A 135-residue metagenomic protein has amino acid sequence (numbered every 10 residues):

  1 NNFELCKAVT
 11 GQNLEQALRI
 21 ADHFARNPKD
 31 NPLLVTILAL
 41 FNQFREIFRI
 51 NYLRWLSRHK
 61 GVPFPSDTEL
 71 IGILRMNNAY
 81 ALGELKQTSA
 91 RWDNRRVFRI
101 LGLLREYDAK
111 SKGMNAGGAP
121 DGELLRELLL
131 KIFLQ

Functional and structural regions predicted by a protein language model:
F3-E4, A8-T10, L14-Q135: C-terminal alpha-helical interaction modules of replication/initiation AAA+ assemblies
